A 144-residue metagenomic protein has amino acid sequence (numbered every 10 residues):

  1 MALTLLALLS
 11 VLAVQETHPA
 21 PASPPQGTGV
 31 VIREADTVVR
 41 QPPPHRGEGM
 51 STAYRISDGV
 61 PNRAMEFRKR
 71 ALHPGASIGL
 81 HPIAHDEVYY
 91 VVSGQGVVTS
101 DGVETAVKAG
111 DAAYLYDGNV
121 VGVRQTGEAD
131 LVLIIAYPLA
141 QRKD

Functional and structural regions predicted by a protein language model:
A2-A13: Bacterial N-terminal signal peptides
L12-A64, K143-D144: A short, N-terminal "cap"/entry segment at the start of jelly-roll beta-barrel domains of the cupin/DSBH fold
P61, D117-R142: Ligand-binding loop in jelly-roll beta-barrel domains
E66-I83: Conserved short histidine dyad/triad with adjacent acidic residue
A84-G96, D101: Glycine- and acidic-residue-biased ligand/ion/polar-headgroup-sensing regions
V103-G118: Short acidic-glycine-tyrosine-enriched beta hairpin
